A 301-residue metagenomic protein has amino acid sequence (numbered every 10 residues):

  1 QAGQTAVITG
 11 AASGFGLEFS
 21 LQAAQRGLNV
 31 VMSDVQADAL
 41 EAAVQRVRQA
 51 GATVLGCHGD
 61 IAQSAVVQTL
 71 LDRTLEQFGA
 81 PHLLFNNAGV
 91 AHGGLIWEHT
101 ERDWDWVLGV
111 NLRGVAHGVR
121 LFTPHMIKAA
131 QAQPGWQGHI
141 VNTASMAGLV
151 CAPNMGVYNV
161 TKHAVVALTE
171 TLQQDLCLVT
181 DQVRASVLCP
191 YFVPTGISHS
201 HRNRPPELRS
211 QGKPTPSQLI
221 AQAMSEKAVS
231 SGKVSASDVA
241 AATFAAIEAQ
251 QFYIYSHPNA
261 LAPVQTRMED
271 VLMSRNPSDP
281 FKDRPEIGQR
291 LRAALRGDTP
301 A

Functional and structural regions predicted by a protein language model:
Q1-V31: Canonical Rossmann dinucleotide-binding motif of NAD(H)/NADP(H)-dependent dehydrogenases/reductases, specifically
R26-A42: Conserved glycine-rich Rossmann-like NAD(P)H-binding loop of the short-chain dehydrogenase/reductase
A37-D38, H58-T69, E101: The beta1-alpha1 cofactor-binding region of Rossmann-like NAD(H)/NADP(H)-dependent oxidoreductases
L95-I96, T100-L108: Substrate-binding pocket helix/loop in short-chain dehydrogenase/reductase
V119, T161: Active-site helix of classical SDR
S145: Residue(s) in the substrate-gating loop at a strand-loop-helix junction that position the organic substrate next
L178-P258: SDR active-site lid
